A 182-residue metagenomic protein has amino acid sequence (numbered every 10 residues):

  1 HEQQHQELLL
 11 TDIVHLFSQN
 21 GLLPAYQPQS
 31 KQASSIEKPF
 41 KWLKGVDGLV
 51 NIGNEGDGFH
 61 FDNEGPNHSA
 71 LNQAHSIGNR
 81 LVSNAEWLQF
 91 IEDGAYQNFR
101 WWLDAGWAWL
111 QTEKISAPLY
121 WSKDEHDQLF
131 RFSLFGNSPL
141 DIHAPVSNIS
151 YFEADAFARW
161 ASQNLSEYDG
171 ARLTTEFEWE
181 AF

Functional and structural regions predicted by a protein language model:
H1, Q6-E178: Extended beta-strand/loop cores of jelly-roll/beta-sandwich
A181-F182: Extended hydrophobic/aromatic segments used for targeting, binding, or gating
